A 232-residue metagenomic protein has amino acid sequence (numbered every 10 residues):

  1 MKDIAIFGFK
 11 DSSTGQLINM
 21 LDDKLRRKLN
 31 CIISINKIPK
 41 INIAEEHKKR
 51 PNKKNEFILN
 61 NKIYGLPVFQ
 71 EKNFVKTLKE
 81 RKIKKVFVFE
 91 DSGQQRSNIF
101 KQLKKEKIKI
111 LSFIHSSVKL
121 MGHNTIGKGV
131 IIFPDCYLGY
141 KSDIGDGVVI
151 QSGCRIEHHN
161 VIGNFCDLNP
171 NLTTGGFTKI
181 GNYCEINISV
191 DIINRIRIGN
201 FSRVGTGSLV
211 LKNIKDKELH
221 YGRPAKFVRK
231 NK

Functional and structural regions predicted by a protein language model:
M1-K84: A solvent-exposed beta-alpha-beta segment
F9, S34-K37, D91, H115 (+1 more regions): Cofactor-binding loop segments of dinucleotide-utilizing enzymes, especially the Rossmann-like FAD- and NAD(P)+-binding
S12-S13, Q94-Q95, L209: Short alpha-helical
L17-N19, N98-Q102, I144, D216 (+1 more regions): Short amphipathic alpha-helical segments
F74-D143, G147-V148, G153: Extended, small-residue-rich solenoid/repeat segments and analogous flexible loops that form exposed scaffolds
G127, I144-G145, G163, G181 (+2 more regions): Parallel beta-helix/beta-solenoid
S152, N169-K232: Glycine-rich hexapeptide-repeat left-handed beta-helix
